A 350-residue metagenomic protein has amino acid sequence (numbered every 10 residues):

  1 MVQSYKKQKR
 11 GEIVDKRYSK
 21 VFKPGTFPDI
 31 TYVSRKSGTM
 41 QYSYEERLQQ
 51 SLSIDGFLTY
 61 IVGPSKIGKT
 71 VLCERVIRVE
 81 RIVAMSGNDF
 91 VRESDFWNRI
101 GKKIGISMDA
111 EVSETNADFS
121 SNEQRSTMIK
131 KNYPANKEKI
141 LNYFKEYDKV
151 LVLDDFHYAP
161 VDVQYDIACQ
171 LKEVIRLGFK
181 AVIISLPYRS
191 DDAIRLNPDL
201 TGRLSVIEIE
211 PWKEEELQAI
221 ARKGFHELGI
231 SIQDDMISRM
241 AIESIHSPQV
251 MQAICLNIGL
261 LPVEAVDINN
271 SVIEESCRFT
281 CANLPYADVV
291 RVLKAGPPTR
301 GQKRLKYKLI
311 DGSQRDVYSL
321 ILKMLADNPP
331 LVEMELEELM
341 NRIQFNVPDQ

Functional and structural regions predicted by a protein language model:
M1-T59, N142: A short, basic N-terminal segment
L52-E74, D89: Walker A/P-loop nucleotide-binding motif
G63, V83-E93, R99, L186: A short hydrophobic beta-strand->loop->alpha-helix junction that borders the nucleotide-binding pocket of P-loop NTPases
P64, W212-L260, E264: Amphipathic alpha-helical segments of the small helical/lid subdomains adjacent to P-loop NTPase cores
R81-I82, S94-S120: Conserved NTP-binding/hydrolysis module of P-loop NTPases
G87-D89, S205-E216: Conserved AAA+ ATPase "SRH/arginine-finger" region at the nucleotide-binding site
S107-K180, L186-D199, E210-E216, S231-I232 (+2 more regions): Mid-core helix/loop region of P-loop NTP-binding domains shared across ATPases and GTPases
C255-L256, L260-N346: Winged-helix-like regulatory helical subdomains adjacent to P-loop NTPase cores
